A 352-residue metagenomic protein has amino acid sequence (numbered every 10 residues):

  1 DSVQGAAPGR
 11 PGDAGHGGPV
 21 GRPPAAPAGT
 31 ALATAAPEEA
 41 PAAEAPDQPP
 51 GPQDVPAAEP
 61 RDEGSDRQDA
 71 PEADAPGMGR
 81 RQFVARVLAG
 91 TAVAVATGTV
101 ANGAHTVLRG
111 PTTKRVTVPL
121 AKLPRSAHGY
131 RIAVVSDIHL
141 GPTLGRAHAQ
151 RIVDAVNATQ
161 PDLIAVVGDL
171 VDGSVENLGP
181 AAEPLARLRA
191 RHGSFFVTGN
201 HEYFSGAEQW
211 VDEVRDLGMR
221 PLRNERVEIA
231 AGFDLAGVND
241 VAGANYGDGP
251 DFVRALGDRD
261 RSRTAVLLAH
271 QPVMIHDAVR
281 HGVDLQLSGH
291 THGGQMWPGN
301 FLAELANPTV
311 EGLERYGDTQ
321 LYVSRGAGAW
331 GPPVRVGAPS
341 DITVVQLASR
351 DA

Functional and structural regions predicted by a protein language model:
D1, G98-A104: Transmembrane alpha-helices and immediately adjacent membrane-cytoplasm interface residues in multi-pass integral
D1-G15, P19, P24, A28-A33: Membrane-embedded alpha-helical segments of integral membrane proteins
D13-H16, A25, A33-A35, E39 (+2 more regions): Asp/Glu-rich intrinsically disordered low-complexity tracts
R67-A94: N-terminal secretory signal peptides and thylakoid transit peptides that target proteins across membranes
H105-R109: Regulatory cytosolic signal-relay segments
G110-A352: Soluble catalytic domains of enzymes that build or remodel membrane lipids, polysaccharides, and related
